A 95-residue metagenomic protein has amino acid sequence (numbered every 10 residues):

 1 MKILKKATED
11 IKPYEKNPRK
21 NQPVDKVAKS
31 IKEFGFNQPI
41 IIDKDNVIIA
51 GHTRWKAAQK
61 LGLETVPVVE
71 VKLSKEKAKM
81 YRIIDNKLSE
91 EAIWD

Functional and structural regions predicted by a protein language model:
M1-L73, K77-D95: Short, charged/polar connector segments at secondary-structure boundaries
